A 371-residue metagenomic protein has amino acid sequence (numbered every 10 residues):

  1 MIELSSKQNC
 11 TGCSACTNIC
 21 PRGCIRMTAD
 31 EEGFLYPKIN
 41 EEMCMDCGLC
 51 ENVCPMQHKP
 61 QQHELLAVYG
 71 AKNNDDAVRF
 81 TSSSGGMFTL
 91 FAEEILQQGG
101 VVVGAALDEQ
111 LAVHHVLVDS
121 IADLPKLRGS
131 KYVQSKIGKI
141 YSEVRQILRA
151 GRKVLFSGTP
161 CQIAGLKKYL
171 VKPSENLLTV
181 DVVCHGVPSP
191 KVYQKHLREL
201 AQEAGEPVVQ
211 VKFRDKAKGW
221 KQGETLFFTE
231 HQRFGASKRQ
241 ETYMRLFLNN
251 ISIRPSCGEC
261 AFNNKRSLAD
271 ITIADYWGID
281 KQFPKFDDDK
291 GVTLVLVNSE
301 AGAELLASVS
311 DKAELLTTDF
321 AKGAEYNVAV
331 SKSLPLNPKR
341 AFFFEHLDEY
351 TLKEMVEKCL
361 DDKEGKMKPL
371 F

Functional and structural regions predicted by a protein language model:
M1-K7, K38-E42, R239-L248: Short, intrinsically disordered, charge-biased short linear motifs at domain edges
I2, A15-K38, L49-L65, D270-I271: Iron-sulfur cluster-binding cysteine motifs and their immediate structural context in ferredoxin-like electron-transfer
Q8-G23, M45-Q57, T159-G165, I253-K265: Local cysteine-cluster metal-coordination motifs and their immediate loop/turn environment, predominantly Fe-S cluster
E42-A150, G323-L360: Flanking helices and flexible, charged tails adjoining ferredoxin-like Fe-S electron-transfer domains in multi-subunit
S83-G86, E109, F156-L166, G186-P188: Gly/Ser/Thr-rich loops at beta-strand to alpha-helix junctions that form or flank small-molecule/cofactor-binding
Q98-V101, E206-F371: Long, compositionally biased charged/polar accessory segments in the mid-to-C-terminal portions of proteins
D123, V171-V182: A short alpha->loop->secondary-structure connector
L178-E199: Short, flexible loop segments at boundaries between secondary-structure elements
